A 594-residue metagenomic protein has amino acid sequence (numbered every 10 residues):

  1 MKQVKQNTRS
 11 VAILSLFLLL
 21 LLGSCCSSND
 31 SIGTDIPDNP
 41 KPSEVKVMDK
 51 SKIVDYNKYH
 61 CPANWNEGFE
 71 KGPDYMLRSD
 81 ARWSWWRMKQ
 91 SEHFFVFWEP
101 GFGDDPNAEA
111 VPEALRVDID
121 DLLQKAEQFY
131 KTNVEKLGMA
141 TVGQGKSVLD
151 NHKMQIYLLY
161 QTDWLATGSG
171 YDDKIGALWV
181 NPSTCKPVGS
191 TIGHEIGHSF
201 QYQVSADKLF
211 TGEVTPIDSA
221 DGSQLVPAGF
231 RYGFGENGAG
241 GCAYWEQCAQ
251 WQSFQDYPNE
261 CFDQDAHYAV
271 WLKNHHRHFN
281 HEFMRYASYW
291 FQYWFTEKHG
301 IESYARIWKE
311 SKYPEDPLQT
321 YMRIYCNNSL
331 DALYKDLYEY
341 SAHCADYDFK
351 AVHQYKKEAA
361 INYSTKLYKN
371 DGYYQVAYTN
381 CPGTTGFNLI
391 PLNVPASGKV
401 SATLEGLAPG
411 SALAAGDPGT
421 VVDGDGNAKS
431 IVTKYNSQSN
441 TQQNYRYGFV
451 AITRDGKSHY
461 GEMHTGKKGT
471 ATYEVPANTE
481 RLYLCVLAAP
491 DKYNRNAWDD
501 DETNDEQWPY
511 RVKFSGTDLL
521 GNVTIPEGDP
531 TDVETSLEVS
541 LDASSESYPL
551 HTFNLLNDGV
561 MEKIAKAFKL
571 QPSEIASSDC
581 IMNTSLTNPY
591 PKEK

Functional and structural regions predicted by a protein language model:
Q3-I13: Bacterial N-terminal signal peptides that target proteins for export
L22-C25: C-terminal motif of bacterial Sec signal peptides marking the signal peptidase cleavage site
P37-I175, P182-I196, F200-G212, Q442-V450: Zn2+-dependent metallopeptidase catalytic core
E109-D120, N181-S183, P187, Y232-A239 (+2 more regions): Second-shell loop/turn segments in exported
E135-K153, K208-V214, N237-C242, F262-H267 (+1 more regions): Surface-exposed patches in mature extracellular/periplasmic domains of secreted proteins
A177-C261: Zinc-dependent metallopeptidase catalytic helix centered on the HExxH motif and its immediate flanking segment
A269-A345: Active-site-proximal alpha-helical
P314-Q571, C580, K592: Beta/coil-rich, acidic/histidine-enriched accessory regions frequently appended to metallopeptidases
